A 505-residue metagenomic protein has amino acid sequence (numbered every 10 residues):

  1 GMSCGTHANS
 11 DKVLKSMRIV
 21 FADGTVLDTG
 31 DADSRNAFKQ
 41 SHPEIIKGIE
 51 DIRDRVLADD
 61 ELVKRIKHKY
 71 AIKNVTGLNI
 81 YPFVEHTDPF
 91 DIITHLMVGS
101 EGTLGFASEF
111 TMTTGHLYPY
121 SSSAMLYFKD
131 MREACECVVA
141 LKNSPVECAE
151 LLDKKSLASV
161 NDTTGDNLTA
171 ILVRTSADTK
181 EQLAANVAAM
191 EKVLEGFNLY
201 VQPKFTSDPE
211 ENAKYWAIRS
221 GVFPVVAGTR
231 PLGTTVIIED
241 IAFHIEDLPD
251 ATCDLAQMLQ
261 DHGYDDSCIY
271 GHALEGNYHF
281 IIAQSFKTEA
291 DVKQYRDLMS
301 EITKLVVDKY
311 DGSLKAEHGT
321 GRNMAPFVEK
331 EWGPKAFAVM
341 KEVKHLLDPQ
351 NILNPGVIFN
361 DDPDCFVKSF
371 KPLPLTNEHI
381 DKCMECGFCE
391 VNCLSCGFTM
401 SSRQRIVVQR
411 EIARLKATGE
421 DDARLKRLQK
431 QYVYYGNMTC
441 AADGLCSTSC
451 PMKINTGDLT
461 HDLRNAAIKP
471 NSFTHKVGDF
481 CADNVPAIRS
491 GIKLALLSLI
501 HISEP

Functional and structural regions predicted by a protein language model:
G1-R132, N143, Q350-N360, D364-L375: FAD-binding subdomain of flavoenzyme oxidoreductases
G77, D88-P89, T94, V160-N161 (+4 more regions): A mid-to-C-terminal "edge-of-domain" accessory segment
P82-F90, T94-D297, L305, Y310-S313 (+1 more regions): C-terminal substrate-recognition/cap domain of FAD-linked oxidoreductases
Y120-A124, V236, F286-D291, R322-E331 (+7 more regions): Short beta-alpha connecting loops at secondary-structure transitions that line or flank enzyme active sites
K155, S159, F223-V225, E275 (+6 more regions): Flexible glycine/proline-rich, aromatic-decorated loop/lid segments
G228-L232, G419-P505: Iron-sulfur-cluster electron-transfer modules
S313-L314, G321-K330, P334-L375, Q409 (+3 more regions): Non-ligating segments of multi-cofactor redox enzymes
I352-V357, F388-I412, T439-A466: Iron-sulfur cluster-binding cysteine motifs and their immediate structural context in ferredoxin-like electron-transfer
